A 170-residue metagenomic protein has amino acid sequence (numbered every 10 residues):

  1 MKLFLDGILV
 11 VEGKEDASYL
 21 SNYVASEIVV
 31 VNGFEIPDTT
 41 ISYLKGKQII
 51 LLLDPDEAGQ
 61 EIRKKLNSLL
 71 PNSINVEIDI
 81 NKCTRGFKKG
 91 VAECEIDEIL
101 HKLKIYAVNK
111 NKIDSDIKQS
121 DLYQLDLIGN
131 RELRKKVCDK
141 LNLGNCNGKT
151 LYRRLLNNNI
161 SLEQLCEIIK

Functional and structural regions predicted by a protein language model:
M1-F4, K170: Short, Lys/Arg-enriched, disordered terminal segments
F4-Q48: Acidic, glycine-rich catalytic loops of TOPRIM or P-loop NTPase phosphate-binding modules used across DNA replication
N22, F34-K170: TOPRIM fold recognition
